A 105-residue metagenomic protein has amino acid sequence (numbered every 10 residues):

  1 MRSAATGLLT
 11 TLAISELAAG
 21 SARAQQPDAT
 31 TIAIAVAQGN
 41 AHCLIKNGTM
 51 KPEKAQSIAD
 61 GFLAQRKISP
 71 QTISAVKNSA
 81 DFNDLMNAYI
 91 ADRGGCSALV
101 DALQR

Functional and structural regions predicted by a protein language model:
M1-Q25: Classic N-terminal secretory signal peptides
A5-I14, A41, D60, F82: Generic N-terminal initiation segments characterized by hydrophobic and/or small/turn-forming residues
T6-L8, S21, N40, T49 (+1 more regions): Intrinsically disordered, low-complexity regions
A13, T30-I32, L85: Residues embedded in well-ordered secondary-structure elements
Q25-P70: Short N-proximal segments of mature Sec-exported proteins
P52-R105: Compact alpha-helical subdomains of small soluble proteins
